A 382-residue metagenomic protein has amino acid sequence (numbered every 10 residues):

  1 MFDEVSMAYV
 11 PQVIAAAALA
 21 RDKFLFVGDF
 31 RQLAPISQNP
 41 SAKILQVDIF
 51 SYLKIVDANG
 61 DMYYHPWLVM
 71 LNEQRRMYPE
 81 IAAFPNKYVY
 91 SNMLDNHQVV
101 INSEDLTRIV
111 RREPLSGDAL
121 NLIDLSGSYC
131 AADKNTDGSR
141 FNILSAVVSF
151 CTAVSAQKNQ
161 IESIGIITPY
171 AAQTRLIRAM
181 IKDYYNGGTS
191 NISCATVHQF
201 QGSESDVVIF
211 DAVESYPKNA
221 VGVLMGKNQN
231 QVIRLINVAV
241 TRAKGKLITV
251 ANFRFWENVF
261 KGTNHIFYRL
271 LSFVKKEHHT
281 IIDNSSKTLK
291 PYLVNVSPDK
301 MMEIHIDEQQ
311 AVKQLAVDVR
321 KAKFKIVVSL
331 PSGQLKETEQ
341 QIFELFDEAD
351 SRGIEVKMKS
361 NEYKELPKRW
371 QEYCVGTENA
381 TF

Functional and structural regions predicted by a protein language model:
M1-D299: Conserved helicase motor core of SF1/SF2 NTP-dependent helicases
Y9, P217-L224, L335-Q340, L366-R369: Active-site-adjacent loop/helix micro-motif of nuclease/hydrolase catalytic cores
V13-I14, F50, I236-V240, A316-V319 (+2 more regions): Short amphipathic alpha-helical segments and helix-helix/interface helices
F24, I164, V207-V208, G245-T249 (+3 more regions): Hydrophobic beta-strand segments of well-ordered beta-sheets in folded domains
N72, M301-D307, E378-F382: Short acidic-hydrophobic, aromatic-tinged amphipathic segments that line or gate anion-handling sites
A251-W256, S332, S360-L366: Short beta-alpha junction loops
L293-M358: PLD-like (HKD) phosphodiesterase/transphosphatidyltransferase domain
K357-F382: HKD-type phospholipase D/PLD-like phosphodiesterase module
